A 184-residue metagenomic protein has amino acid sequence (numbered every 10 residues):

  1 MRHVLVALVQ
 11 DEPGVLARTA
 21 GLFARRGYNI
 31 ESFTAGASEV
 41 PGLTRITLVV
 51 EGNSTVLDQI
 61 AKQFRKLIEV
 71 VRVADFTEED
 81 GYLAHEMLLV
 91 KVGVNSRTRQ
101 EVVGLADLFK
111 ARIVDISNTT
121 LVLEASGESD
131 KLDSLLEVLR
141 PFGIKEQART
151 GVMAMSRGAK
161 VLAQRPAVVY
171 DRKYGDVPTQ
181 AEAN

Functional and structural regions predicted by a protein language model:
M1-R45, V49-N184: Long, contiguous binding/interaction regions
